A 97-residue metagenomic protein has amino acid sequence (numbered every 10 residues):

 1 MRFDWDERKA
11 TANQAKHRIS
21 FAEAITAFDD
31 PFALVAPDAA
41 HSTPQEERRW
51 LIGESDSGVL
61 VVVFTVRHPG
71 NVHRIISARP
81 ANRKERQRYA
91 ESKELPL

Functional and structural regions predicted by a protein language model:
M1-L97: Ribonuclease/tRNase effector modules and their secretory precursors
